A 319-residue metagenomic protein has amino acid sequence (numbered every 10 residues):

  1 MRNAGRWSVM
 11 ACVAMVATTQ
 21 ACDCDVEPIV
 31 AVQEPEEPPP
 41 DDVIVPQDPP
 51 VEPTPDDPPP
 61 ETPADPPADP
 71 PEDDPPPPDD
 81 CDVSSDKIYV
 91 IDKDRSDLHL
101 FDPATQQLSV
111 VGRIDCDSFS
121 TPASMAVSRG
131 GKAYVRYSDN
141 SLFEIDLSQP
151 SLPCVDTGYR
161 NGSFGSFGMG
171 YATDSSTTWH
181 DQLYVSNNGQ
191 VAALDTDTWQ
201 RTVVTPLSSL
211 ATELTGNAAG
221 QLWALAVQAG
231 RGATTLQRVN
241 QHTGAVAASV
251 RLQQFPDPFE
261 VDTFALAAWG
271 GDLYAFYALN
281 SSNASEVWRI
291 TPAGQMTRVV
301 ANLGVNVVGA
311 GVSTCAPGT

Functional and structural regions predicted by a protein language model:
A21-C81: Ser/Thr-rich, Pro/Gly/Ala-heavy low-complexity intrinsically disordered linkers and tails of secreted extracellular
P77-D82, S118-G130, Y159-D174, L207-A219 (+2 more regions): Repeated scaffold domains used in trafficking and secretory/extracellular systems, primarily beta-propellers
P77-L108: An edge-strand/N-cap motif at the start of beta-rich repeat modules
K87-I91, H99, G131-R136, F143 (+5 more regions): Conserved beta-propeller blade signature
K93, P103, Y137-S138, D174 (+5 more regions): Short loop/turn segments immediately following the C-termini of beta-strands
R95-L100, D139-D146, G189-D195, R231-R238 (+1 more regions): Structural motif
D102-Q106, D146-P150, D195-W199, N240-G244 (+1 more regions): Short loop/turn segments that connect beta-strands within beta-propeller blades
Q107-D117, S151-R160, W199-P206, A245-D257 (+1 more regions): A short beta-strand motif characteristic of beta-propeller blades
